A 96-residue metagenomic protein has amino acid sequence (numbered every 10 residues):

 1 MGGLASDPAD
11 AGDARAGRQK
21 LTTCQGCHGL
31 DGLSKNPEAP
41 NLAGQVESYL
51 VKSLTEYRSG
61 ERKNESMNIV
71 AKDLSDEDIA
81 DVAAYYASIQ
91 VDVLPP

Functional and structural regions predicted by a protein language model:
M1-L4, S48, K72-P96: C-terminal capping alpha-helices of c-type cytochrome domains
A9-L33, A43-Q45, L94-P96: Sequence/structural segment immediately N-terminal to covalent heme-attachment motifs in c-type and related
Q19-L30, P40-N41, K52-T55, D78-A84: C-type cytochrome heme c attachment motif
L30, S59-G60, I89-D92: Generic structural signal for alpha-helix termini and adjacent loop/cap motifs
P37: Short beta-to-alpha loop/turn elements within the nucleotide-binding domains of ABC transporters
P40, S48, E65: Glycine-centered loop/turn positions within well-structured domains that cap or flank conserved ligand/cofactor-binding
N41-G44, D73: Short, conserved sequence motifs enriched in acidic/basic residues, glycine, and aromatics that mark functional "hot
T55-D76: Short Fe-S-cluster ligation motifs
